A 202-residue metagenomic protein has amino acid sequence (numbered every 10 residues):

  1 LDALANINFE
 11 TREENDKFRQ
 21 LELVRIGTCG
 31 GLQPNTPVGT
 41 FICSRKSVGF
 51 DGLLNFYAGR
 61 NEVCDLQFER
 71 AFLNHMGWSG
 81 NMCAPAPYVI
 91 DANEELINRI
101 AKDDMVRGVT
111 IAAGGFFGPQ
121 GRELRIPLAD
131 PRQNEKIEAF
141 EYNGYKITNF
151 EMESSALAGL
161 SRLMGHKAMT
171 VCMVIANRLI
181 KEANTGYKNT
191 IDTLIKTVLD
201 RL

Functional and structural regions predicted by a protein language model:
L1-Y88: Metabolite-binding pocket within alpha/beta catalytic cores that recognizes anionic/polar moieties
N8-L21, F140-Y142, K146-I147, M164 (+2 more regions): Non-transmembrane, aqueous-exposed alpha-helical and coiled segments at domain scale
L21-R25, N149, T170: Short glycine-aspartate micro-motif
G30, I111-G118, A156, I175-N177: Glycine-rich beta-alpha junction loops
F68-Y142: Active-site rim beta-loop-alpha module in soluble metabolic enzymes
P87-A92, I147-A156: Polyanion-binding loop/helix "lid" in catalytic or ligand-binding cores
F150-V171: Short glycine-rich, acidic/polar surface loops and turns
N177-L202: His/Asp/Glu-rich mid-to-C-terminal helical/loop segments that flank catalytic regions of hydrolases
